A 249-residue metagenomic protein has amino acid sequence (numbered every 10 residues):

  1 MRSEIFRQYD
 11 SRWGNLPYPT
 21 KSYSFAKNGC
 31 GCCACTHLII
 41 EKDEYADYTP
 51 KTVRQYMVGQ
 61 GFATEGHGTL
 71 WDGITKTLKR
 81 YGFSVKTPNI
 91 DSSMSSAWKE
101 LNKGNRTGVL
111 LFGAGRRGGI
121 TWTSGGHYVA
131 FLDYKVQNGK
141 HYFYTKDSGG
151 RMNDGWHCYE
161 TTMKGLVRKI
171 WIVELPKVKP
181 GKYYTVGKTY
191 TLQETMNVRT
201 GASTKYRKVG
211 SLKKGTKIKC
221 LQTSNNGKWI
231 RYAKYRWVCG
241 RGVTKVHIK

Functional and structural regions predicted by a protein language model:
M1, E174-K188, K245-K249: Low-complexity, Pro/Thr/Ser/Gly/Ala-rich linker/spacer regions in secreted, extracellular modular proteins
M1-H67, Q137: Active-site-adjacent structural segments surrounding the nucleophilic cysteine of cysteine proteases and isopeptidases
A63, T69-K135: ...with weaker cross-activation on analogous glycine-rich loops/strands in unrelated enzymes
N102-V109, H141-Y144, K228: Short, hydrophobic/aromatic-rich segments at coil-to-beta transitions
G115-P180, T223: Active-site signature of cysteine proteases
A202-R207: Short alpha-helix capping/helix-loop boundary micro-motifs
V209-H247: SH3/SH3-like beta-barrel superfamily modules
